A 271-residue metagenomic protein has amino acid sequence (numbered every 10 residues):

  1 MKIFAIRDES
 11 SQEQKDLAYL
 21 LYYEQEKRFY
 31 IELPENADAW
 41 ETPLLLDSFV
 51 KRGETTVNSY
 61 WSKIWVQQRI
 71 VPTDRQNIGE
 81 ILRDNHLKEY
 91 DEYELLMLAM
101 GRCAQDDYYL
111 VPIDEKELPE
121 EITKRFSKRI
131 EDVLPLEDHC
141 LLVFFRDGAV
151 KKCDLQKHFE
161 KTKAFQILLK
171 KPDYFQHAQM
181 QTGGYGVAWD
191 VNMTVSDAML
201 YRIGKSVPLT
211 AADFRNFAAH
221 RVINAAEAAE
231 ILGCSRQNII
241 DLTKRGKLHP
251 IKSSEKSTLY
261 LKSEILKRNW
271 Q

Functional and structural regions predicted by a protein language model:
M1-E121: Broad phosphate/nucleotide-binding scaffolds in NTP-utilizing and phosphate-metabolizing enzymes
E35-D47, F165-G184: Short, solvent-exposed cationic patches
E115-I167: DNA-contacting interfaces and partner/effector-binding or oligomerization modules in DNA-centric proteins
T194-T210, E264-Q271: A short, Lys/Arg-enriched interface patch at domain edges and termini
F214-R236: Polyanion-binding surface elements
L242: Residues in the recognition helix of alpha-helical DNA-binding motifs
R245, H249-Q271: Short helix-start
